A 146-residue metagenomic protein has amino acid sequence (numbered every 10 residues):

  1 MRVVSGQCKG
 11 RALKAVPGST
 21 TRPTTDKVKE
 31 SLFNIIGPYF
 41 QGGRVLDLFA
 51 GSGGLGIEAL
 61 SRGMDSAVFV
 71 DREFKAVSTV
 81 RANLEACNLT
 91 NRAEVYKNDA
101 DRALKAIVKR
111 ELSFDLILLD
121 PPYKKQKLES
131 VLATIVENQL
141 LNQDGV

Functional and structural regions predicted by a protein language model:
M1-V146: Class I S-adenosyl-L-methionine-dependent methyltransferase catalytic core
